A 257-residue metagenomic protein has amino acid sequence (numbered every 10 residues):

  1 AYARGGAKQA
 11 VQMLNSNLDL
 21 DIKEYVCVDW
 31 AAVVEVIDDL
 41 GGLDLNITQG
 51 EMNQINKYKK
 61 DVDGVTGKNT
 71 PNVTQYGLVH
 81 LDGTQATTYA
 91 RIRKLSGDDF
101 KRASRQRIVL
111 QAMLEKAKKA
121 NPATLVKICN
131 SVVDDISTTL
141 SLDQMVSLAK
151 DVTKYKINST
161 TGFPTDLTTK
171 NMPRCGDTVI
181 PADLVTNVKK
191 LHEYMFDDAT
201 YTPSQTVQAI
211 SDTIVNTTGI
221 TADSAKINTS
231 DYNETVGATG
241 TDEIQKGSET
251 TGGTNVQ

Functional and structural regions predicted by a protein language model:
A1-R4, N17-E24, Y76, I92-K101 (+3 more regions): Second-shell loop/turn segments in exported
Y2-K68, K119, T139-S141, M145: Amphipathic, coiled-coil-like alpha-helical scaffolding segments used for oligomerization/assembly
A3, N15-L20, D38-L45, L95 (+4 more regions): Sec-exported extracytoplasmic/periplasmic mature domains
A7-N15, W30-V34, D38-L40, G83-T87 (+5 more regions): Extracytoplasmic/secreted envelope proteins and their assembly/folding machinery, especially bacterial periplasmic
E24-C27, T88-Y89, S159-G162: Structural recognition of the beta-strand scaffold that forms the well-ordered cores of secreted hydrolase catalytic
V28, A32, D44, Q54-I55 (+4 more regions): Residue-level signal for alpha-helical context at structural boundaries
E35-T124: Flexible, polar/acidic helix-loop-strand segments at domain edges
S137-Q257: C-terminal solvent-exposed extensions
